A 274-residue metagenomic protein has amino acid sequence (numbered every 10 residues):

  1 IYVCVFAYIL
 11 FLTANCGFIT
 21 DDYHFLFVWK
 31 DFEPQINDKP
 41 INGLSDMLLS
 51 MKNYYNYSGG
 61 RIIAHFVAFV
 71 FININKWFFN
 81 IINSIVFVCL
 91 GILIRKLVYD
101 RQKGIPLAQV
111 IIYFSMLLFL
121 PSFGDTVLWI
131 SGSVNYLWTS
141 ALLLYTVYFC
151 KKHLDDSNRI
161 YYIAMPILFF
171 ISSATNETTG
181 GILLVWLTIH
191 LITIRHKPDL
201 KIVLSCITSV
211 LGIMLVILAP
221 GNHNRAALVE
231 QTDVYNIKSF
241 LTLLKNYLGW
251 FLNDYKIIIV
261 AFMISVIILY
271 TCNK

Functional and structural regions predicted by a protein language model:
I1-I9: Start-transfer (signal-anchor) and selected internal transmembrane alpha helices of multi-pass inner/ER membrane
T13-N73, I130, E177-V185, I192-N273: Transmembrane catalytic cores of multi-pass membrane glycosyltransferases and polysaccharide-assembly enzymes
I81-L107, Y145: Transmembrane-helix motifs of polytopic, lipid-linked glycan transferases
N83, F87, N135-T146, I182-H190: Hydrophobic core segments of transmembrane alpha-helices in multi-pass, intramembrane catalytic enzymes
K96, L118-L128, V216-N224: Juxtamembrane "helix-exit" motif on the non-cytosolic side of transmembrane helices
I105-K151: Membrane-interface micro-motifs in multi-pass membrane enzymes
L143-Y161, K197: Membrane-interface transmembrane helices that cradle and orient dolichyl/undecaprenyl
Y161-W186: Membrane-interface alpha helices of multi-pass inner-membrane proteins
